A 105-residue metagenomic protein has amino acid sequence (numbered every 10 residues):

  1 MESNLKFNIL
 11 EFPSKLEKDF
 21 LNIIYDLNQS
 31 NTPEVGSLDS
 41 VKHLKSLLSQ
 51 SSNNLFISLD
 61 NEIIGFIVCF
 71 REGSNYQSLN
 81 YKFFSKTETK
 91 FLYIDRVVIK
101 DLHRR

Functional and structural regions predicted by a protein language model:
E2-K42, F56-I64: Short amphipathic alpha-helix that is part of the acyltransferase structural core
F12, K82, K100: Conserved short-loop catalytic and cofactor-binding motifs
N31, R71-N75, D101: Feature marks short, surface-exposed loop/turn motifs that line or immediately flank catalytic pockets and channel
K45-S51: Short loop/turn motifs at secondary-structure junctions and domain boundaries
L48, D60, S85-E88: Sterically constrained small-residue positions within well-ordered secondary structures of folded domains
S52-R71, K100: Conserved beta-hairpin
I67-R96: Conserved acyl-donor/pantetheine-binding loop and adjacent beta-alpha core of acyl/acetyltransferases and related
D95-R104: A short, internal acetyl-CoA/4′-phosphopantetheine-binding micro-motif in the GNAT/acyltransferase core
